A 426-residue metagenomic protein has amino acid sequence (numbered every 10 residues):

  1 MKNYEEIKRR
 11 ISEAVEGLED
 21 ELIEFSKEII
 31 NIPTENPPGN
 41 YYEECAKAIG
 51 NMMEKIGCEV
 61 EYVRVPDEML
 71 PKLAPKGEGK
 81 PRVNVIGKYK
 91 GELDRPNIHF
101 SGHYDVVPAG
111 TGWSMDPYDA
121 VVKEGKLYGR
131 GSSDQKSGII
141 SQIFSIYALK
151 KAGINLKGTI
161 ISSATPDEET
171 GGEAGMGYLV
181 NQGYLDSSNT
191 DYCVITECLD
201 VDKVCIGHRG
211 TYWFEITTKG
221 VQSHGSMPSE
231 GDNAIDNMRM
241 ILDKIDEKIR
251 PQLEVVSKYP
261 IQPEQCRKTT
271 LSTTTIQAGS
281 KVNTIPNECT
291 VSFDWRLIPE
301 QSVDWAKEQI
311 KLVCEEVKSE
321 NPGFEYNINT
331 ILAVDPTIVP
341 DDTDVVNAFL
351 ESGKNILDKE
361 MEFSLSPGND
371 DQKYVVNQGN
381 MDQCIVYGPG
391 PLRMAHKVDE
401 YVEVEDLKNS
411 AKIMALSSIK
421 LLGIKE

Functional and structural regions predicted by a protein language model:
M1-R10, T34, P75, P108 (+3 more regions): Metal-dependent amide/peptide-bond hydrolase catalytic core, centered on the "pita-bread" metallohydrolase fold
K2-L127, K151, N155-L156: Acidic/His- and Gly-rich active-site-bordering loop/insert found across diverse amide/peptide-bond hydrolases
I56, A152-L156, L185-S187, V317-G323 (+1 more regions): Short helix-capping segments at alpha-helix termini
N97-H99, L127, N189-I195, W213-E215 (+1 more regions): Short glycine-aspartate micro-motif
F100, V121-G172, F214-T218, P228-I249 (+2 more regions): Alpha-helical metal-binding/catalytic segments enriched in His/Glu/Asp
S101-G102, S163-A164, V194-E197, T217-K219 (+1 more regions): Short beta-strand segments
L127, Q135-R209, P263, L422 (+1 more regions): Acidic/histidine-rich catalytic neighborhood of metal-dependent amide-processing enzymes
